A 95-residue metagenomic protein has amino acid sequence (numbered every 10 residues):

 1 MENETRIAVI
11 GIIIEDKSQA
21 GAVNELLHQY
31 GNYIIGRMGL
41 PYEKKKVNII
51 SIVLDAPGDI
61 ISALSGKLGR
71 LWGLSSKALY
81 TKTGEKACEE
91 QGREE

Functional and structural regions predicted by a protein language model:
M1-E95: Long, contiguous binding/interaction regions
